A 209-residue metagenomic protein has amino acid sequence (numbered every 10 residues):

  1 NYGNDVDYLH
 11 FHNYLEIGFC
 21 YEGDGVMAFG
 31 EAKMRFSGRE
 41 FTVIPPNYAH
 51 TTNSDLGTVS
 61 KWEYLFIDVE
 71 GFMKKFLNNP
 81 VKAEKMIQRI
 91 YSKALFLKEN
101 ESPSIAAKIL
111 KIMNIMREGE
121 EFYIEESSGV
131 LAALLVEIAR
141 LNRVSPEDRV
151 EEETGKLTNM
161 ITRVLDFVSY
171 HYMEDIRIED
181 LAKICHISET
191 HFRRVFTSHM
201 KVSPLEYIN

Functional and structural regions predicted by a protein language model:
N1, P46-R117, V136, R140-P146: A hydrophobic/aromatic-rich effector-binding and dimerization subdomain of bacterial HTH-type transcriptional regulators
N1-F41, Y48, L56, N79-E84 (+2 more regions): Generic protein-terminus/edge-of-domain signal
Y21, A106-E120, L165, S169-M173: Regular secondary-structure segments
M116-V136: All-alpha amphipathic helical-bundle segments outside canonical DNA-binding/catalytic cores that form hydrophobic
F122-S127, T154-N159, M173: Cytosolic nucleotide-utilizing catalytic cores of signal-transduction proteins
R140-R143, R163, F167-N209: Basic/polar phosphate-binding segments, predominantly the helix-turn-helix DNA-binding elements of transcriptional
S145-E152, M200: Short, Lys/Arg-enriched N-terminal segment that forms or immediately precedes the first helix of a structured domain
E152-N159, P204-I208: Short, Lys/Arg-enriched anionic-surface-contact patches
